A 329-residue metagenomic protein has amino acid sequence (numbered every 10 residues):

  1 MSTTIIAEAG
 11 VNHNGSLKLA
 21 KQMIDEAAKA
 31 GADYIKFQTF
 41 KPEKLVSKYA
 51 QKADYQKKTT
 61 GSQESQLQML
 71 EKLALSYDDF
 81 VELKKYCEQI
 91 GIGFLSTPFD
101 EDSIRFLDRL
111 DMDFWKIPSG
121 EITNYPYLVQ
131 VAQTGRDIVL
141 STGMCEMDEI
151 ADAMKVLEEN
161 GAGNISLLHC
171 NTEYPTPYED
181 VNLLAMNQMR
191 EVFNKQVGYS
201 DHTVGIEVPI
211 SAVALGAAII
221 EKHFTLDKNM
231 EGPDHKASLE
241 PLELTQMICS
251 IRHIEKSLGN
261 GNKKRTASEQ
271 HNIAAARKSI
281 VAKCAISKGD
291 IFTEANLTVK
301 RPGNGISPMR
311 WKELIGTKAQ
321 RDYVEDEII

Functional and structural regions predicted by a protein language model:
M1-I329: Catalytic cores and adjacent flexible loops of soluble metabolic enzymes that perform enolate/carbanion chemistry on
